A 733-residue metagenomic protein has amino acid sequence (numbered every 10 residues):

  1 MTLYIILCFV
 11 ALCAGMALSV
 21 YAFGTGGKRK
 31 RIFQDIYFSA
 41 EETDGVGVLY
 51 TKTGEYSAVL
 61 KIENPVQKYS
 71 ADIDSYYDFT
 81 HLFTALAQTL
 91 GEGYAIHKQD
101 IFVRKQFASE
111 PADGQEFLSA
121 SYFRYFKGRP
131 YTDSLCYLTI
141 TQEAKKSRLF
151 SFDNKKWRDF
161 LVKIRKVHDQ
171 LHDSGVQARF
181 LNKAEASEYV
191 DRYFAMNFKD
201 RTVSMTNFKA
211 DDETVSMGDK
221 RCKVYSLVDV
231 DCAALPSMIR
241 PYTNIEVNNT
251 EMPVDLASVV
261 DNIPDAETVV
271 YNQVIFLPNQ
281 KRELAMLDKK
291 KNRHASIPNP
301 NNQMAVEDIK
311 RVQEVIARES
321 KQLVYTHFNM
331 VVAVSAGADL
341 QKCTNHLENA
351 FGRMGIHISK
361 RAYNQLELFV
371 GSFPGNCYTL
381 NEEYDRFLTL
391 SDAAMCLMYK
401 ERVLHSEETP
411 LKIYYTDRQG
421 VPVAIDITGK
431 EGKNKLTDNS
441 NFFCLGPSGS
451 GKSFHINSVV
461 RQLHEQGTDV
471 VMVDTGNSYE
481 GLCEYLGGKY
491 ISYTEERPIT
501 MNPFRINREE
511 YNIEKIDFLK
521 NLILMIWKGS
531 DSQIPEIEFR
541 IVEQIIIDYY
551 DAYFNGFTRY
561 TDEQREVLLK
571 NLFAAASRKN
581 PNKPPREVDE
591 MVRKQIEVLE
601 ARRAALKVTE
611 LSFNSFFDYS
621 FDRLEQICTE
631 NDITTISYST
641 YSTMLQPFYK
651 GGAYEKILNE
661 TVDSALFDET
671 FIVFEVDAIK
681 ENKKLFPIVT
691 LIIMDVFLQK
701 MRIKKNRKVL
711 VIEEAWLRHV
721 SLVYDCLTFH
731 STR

Functional and structural regions predicted by a protein language model:
T2-E401: Extended, folded cores of ATP/NTP-driven motor/assembly subunits in large transport and secretion machines
G45-Y50, D308-E319, G429, S448 (+4 more regions): Structured alpha-helical segments in the cores of large, soluble enzyme domains
L49, P65, D72-Q88, D100-F102 (+1 more regions): Glycine-rich phosphate-binding loop of nucleotide-binding enzymes
Y56, S134-C136, D469, T670 (+1 more regions): The start of beta-strands in P-loop NTPase/AAA+ ATPase cores
E63-A71, Y325-A333, D438-G449, N457-R461 (+4 more regions): Glycine- and acidic
Y76-T89, D261, I356-H357, E367-V423 (+4 more regions): P-loop NTPase motor domains
Y94, V176-A178, V470, G488 (+1 more regions): Hydrophobic anchor at the start of a short beta-strand that flanks the dinucleotide cofactor-binding loop
I164-V167, L347, F351, V459-V460 (+3 more regions): Short amphipathic C-terminal alpha-helix that caps PH/PH-like domains
